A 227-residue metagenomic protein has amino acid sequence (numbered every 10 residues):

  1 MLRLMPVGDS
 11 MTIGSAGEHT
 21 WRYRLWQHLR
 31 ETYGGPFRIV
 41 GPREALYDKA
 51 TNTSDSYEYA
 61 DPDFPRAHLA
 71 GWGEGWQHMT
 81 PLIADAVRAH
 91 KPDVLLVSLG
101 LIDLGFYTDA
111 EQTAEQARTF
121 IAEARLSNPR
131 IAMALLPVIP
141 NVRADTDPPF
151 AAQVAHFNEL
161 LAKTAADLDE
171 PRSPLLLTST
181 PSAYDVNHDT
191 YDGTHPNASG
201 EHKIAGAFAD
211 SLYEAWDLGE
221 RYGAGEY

Functional and structural regions predicted by a protein language model:
M1-R3, T32-R38, H90-L96, N128-A134 (+2 more regions): Loop/turn elements at helix/coil->beta-strand transitions in domains of secreted/extracellular proteins
L4-M5, M11-E115: Conserved SGNH/GDSL esterase-like catalytic core that processes O-acyl groups on lipids and polysaccharides
V7, D189-Y227: Histidine-centered active-site loop/cap adjacent to the catalytic His in serine esterases/O-acetyl transfer systems
S10-G14, R43-K49, G100-F106, V138-A144 (+3 more regions): Solvent-exposed loop/turn segments at secondary-structure junctions within structured extracellular/periplasmic domains
T12, W26, R30-G34, R88-K91 (+5 more regions): Sec-exported extracytoplasmic/periplasmic mature domains
G17, W21, M79, I83 (+6 more regions): Stable alpha-helical elements in mature extracytoplasmic
G35, T80-A89, D167-P196: N-terminal hydrophobic signal/anchor transmembrane helix of membrane proteins
I121, P140-S179, A198-H202: Substrate-gating cap/lid alpha-helix
